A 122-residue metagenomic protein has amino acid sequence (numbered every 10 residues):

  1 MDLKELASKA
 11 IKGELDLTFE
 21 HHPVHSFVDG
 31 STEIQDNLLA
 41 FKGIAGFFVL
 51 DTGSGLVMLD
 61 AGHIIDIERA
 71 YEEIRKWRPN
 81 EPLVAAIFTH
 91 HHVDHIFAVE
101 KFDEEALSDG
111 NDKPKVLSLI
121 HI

Functional and structural regions predicted by a protein language model:
M1-E14: N-terminal non-globular leader segments, chiefly Sec-dependent signal peptides
T18-F19: Short, conserved "active-site rim" segments that organize catalytic pockets and cofactor/ligand binding
V24, I65-K115: Active-site metal-binding motif and surrounding structural segment of the metallo-beta-lactamase
V24-R78: Conserved beta-strand hairpin/beta-sheet module of binuclear metal-dependent hydrolase folds, prominently
Q35, M58, F88, H92-V93 (+1 more regions): Alpha-helical architecture
I120-I122: Conserved small/polar residues in nucleotide/adenosyl-binding loops
